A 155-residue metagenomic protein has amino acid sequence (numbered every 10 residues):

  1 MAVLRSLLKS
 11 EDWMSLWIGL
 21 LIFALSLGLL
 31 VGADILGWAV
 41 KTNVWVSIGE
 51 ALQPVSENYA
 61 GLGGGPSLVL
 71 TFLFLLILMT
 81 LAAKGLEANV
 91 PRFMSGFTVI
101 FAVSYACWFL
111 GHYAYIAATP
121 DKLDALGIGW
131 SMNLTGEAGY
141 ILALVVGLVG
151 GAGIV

Functional and structural regions predicted by a protein language model:
L4-V155: Helical membrane-embedded segments and adjacent short helical loop/helix-boundary regions of multi-pass membrane
